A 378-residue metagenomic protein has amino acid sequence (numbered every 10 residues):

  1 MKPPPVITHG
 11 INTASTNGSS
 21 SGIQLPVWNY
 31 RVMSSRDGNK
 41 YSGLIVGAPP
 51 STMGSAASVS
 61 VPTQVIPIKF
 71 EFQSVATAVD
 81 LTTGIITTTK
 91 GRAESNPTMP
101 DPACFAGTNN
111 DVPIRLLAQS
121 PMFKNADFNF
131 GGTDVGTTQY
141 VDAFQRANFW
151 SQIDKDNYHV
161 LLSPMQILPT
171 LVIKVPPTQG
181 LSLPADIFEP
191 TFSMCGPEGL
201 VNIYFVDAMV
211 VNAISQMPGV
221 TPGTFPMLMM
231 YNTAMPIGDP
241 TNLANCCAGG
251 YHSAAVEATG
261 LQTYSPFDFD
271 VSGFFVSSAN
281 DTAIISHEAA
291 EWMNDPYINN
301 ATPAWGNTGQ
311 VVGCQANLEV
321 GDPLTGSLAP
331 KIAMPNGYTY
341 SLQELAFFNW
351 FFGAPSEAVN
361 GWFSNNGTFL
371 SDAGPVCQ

Functional and structural regions predicted by a protein language model:
M1-F128, E344-Q378: N-terminal module-boundary/linker segments of secreted carbohydrate-active enzymes
P3-I7, V112-I114, I203-Y204, A255 (+1 more regions): Extracellular/mature segments of secreted proteins
T88, G107-P164: Long, low-complexity, Ser/Thr/Gly/Pro-rich intrinsically disordered segments that act as flexible linkers and assembly
V141-A254: Active-site-proximal segments of metallohydrolase catalytic domains
D207-V210, T282, S286: Short, hydrophobic/amphipathic alpha-helical packing segments that form internal helix faces or helix-helix interfaces
G219-F225, M230, D270-S277, T282-A283: Extended C-terminal subregions enriched in glycine
G238-F275, A279, P296-Q378: Metalloprotease/metallohydrolase-associated module, dominated by Zn2+-dependent proteases
A283-D295: Active-site recognition of the HExxH zinc-binding catalytic motif
